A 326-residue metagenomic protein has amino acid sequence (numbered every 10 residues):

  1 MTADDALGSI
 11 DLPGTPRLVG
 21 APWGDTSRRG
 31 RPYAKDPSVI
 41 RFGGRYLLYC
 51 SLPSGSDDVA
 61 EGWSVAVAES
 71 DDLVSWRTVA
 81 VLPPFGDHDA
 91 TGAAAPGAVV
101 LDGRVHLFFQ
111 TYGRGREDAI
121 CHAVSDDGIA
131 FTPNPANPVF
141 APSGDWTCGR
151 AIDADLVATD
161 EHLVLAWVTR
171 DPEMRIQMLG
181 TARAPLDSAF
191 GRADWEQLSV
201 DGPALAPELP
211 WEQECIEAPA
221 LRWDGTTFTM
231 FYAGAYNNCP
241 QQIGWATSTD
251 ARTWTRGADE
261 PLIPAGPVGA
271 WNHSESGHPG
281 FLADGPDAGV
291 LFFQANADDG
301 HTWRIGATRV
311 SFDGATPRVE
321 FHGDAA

Functional and structural regions predicted by a protein language model:
M1-T91, V99-G149, V157-E214, R222-N272 (+1 more regions): Beta-rich carbohydrate-recognition and catalytic domains
G277-G280: Short glycine-rich, acidic/polar surface loops and turns
